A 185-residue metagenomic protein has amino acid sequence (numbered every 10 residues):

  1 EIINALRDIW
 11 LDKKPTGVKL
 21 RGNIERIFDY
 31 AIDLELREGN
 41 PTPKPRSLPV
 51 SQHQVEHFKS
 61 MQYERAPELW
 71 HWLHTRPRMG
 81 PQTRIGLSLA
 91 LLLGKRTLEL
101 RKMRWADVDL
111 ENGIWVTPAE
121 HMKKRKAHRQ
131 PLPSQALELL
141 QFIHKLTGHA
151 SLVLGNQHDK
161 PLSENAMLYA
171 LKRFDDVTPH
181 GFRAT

Functional and structural regions predicted by a protein language model:
E1-L11, I27-Y30: Basic/aromatic-enriched alpha-helical hairpins
I2-I3, P45, L154: Bulky hydrophobic/aromatic "packing anchor" residues in well-ordered structure
I3, I114-V116: General beta-strand recognition
D8-N23, D33-M103, E111, K123-K126 (+3 more regions): Basic, Lys/Arg- and aromatic-enriched nucleic-acid-binding interface segment
K13, S60-P67, N112, H121 (+1 more regions): Active-site/catalytic core of tyrosine-dependent DNA strand-transfer enzymes
E25-I32, Q141: Structural signal for well-ordered, non-membrane alpha-helices
